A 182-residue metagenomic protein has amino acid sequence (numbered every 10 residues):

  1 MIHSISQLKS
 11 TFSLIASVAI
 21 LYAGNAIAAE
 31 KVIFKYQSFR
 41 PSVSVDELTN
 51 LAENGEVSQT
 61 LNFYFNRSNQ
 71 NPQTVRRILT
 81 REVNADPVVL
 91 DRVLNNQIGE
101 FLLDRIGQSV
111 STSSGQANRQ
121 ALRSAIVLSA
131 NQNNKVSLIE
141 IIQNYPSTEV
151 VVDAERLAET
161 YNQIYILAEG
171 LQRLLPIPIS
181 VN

Functional and structural regions predicted by a protein language model:
I2-F12: Bacterial N-terminal signal peptides that target proteins for export
L8, A28-V32, I106: General secondary-structure edge motif
L14, F34-Q37, T112: Residues at structural and domain junctions
I15-A16, A26: Cleavable N-terminal signal peptides
I27-Q70: Immediate post-signal-peptide N-terminus of mature secreted/exported proteins
A52-N182: Mature extracellular/secreted ectodomains of secretory-pathway proteins
